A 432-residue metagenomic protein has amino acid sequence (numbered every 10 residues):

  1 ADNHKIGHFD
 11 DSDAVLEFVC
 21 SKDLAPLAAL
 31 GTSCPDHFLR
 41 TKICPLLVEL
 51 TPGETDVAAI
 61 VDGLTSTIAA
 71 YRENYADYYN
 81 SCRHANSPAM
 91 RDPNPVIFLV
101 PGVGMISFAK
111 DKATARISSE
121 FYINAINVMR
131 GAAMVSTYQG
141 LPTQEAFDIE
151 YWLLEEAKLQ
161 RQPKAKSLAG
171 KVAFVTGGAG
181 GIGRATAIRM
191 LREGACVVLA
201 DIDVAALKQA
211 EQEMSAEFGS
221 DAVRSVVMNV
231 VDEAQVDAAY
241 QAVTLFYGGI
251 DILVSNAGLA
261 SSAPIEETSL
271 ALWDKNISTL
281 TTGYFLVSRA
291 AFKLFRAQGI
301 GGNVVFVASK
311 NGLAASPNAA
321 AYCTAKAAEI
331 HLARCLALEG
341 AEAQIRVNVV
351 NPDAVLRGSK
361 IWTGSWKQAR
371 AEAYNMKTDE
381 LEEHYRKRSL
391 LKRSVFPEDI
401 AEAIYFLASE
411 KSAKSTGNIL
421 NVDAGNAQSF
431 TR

Functional and structural regions predicted by a protein language model:
V254, A341, R346, S415-G417: Short, small/polar-rich loop/turn modules that mediate ligand/substrate recognition or access, typified
P264-I265, S269-I277, Y385: Substrate-binding pocket helix/loop in short-chain dehydrogenase/reductase
E266, A314-A320, E342, K392 (+1 more regions): Active-site loop immediately N-terminal to the catalytic Tyr-X3-Lys motif of short-chain dehydrogenase/reductase
S288, A325, A333: Active-site helix of classical SDR
K293, L338-E339, A413: Alpha-helical segment proximal to the catalytic Tyr-Lys
S309: Residue(s) in the substrate-gating loop at a strand-loop-helix junction that position the organic substrate next
I404, T416-R432: Short C-terminal tail/terminal secondary-structure segment of NAD(P)H-dependent dehydrogenase/reductase domains
